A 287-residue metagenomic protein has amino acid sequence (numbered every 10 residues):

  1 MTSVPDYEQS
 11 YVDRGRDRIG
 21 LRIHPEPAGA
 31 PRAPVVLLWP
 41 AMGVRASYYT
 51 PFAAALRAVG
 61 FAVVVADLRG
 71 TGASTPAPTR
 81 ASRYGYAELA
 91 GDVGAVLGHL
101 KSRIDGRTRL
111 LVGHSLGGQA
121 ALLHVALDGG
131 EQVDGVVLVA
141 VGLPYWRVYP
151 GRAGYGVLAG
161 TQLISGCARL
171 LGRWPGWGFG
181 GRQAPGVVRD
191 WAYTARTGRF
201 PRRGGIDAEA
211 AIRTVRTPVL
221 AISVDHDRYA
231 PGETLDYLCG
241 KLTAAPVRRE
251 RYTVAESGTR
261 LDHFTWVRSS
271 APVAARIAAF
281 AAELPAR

Functional and structural regions predicted by a protein language model:
M1-P25: N-terminal cap/lid segment of alpha/beta-hydrolase-fold proteins
A41-V44: Active-site glycine-rich loops that stabilize anionic/oxyanionic intermediates across multiple enzyme folds
A46-Y48, A53-P78: Conserved alpha/beta-hydrolase
A90-R107: Conserved acidic catalytic loop of the alpha/beta-hydrolase fold
V112-R199: Alpha/beta-hydrolase-fold enzymes
V215, A221-S223: Short beta-strand/loop motif that positions the catalytic acidic residue of the alpha/beta-hydrolase fold
P231-K241: Short alpha-helix in the alpha/beta-hydrolase fold that links the catalytic acid
E250-R287: Catalytic active-site module of serine/aspartate enzymes centered on a nucleophile-bearing elbow/loop
